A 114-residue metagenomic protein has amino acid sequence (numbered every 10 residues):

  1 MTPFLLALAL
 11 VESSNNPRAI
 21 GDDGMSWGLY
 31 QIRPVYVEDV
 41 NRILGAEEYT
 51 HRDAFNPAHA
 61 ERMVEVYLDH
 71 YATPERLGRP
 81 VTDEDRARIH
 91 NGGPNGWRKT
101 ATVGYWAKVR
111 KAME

Functional and structural regions predicted by a protein language model:
M1-L10: Hydrophobic alpha-helical targeting segments used for export or membrane insertion
P3, W27, H59-R62: Generic recognition of short, well-ordered alpha-helical interface segments
F4, G28, T82-R86: Residue-level detector of well-ordered alpha-helical segments, enriched for hydrophobic/aromatic packing positions
A7, Y30-Q31, R88-I89: Structural recognition of the beta-strand scaffold that forms the well-ordered cores of secreted hydrolase catalytic
A9-S13, V37: Short amphipathic alpha-helical segments enriched in leucine
S13-A19, G93-V103: Secretory-pathway/luminal and periplasmic proteins that interact with or process carbohydrate-rich
P34-W97, W106-E114: Alpha-helical segment that forms one wall of the substrate-binding/catalytic cleft in peptidoglycan-active domains
